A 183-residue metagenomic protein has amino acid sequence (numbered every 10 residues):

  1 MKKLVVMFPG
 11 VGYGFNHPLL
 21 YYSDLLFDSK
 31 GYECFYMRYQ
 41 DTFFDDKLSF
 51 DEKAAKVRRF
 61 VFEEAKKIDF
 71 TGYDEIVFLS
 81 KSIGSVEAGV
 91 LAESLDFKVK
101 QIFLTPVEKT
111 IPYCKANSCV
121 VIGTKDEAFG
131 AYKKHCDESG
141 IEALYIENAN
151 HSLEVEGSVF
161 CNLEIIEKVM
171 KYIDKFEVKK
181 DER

Functional and structural regions predicted by a protein language model:
K2-G72: Serine-hydrolase catalytic machinery in alpha/beta-hydrolase-like enzymes
N16, P112, E127-K133: Conserved alpha/beta-hydrolase "acid-adjacent" motif
I76-G89: Gly/Ala-rich beta-loop-alpha elbow adjacent to hydrolase catalytic centers
D96-V107: A conserved short beta-strand
V99, Y113-S118, S139-I141: Short, proline-enriched alpha-helix->beta-strand connector loops that line the catalytic pocket of alpha/beta-hydrolase
V120-I122, D126: Short beta-strand/loop motif that positions the catalytic acidic residue of the alpha/beta-hydrolase fold
A149-E164: Catalytic histidine-centered segment of alpha/beta-hydrolase-like enzymes
